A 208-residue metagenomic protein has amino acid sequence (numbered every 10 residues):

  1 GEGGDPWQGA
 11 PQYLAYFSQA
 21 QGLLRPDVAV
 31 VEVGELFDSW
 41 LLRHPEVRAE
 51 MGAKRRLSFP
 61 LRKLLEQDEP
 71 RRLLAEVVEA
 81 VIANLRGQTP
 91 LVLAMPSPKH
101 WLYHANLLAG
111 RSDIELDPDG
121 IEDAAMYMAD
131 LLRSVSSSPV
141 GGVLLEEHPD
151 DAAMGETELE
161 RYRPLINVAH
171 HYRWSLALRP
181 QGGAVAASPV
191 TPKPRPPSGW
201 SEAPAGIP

Functional and structural regions predicted by a protein language model:
G1-I82: Alpha/beta catalytic barrel-like cores
G1-W7, G34-L36, R48, Q88-D117: N-terminal small/glycine-rich loop or linker at the start of catalytic domains across soluble metabolic enzymes
Q21, M128, V135: Conserved, mostly hydrophobic/aromatic
L23-V28, R86-L91, P139-G141, H170-L176: Short, well-ordered coil/turn segments that N-cap beta-strands
K54-L57, A109-Y127, N167-W174: Acidic, His- and aromatic-enriched active-site or binding-groove loops in soluble protein domains that engage sugars
L61-D68, L107-A124, E147-G155: Surface-exposed cleft-lining segments at the edges of enzyme active sites
L93-A94, L145, H171-A187: Aromatic-lined carbohydrate-recognition surfaces of secreted/lumenal glycan-active proteins
A177-P208: Catalytic-face loop-and-helix region of soluble metabolic enzyme cores
